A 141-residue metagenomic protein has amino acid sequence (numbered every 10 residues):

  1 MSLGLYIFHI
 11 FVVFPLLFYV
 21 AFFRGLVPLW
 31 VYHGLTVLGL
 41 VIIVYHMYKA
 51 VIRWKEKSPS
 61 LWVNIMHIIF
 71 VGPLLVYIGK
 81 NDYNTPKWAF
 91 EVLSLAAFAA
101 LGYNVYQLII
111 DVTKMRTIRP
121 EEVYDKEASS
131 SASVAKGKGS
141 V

Functional and structural regions predicted by a protein language model:
H9, W62-G79, A96-A99: Hydrophobic alpha-helical membrane segments
I10-H33: Membrane-helix boundary elements
F22-L26, K57, L75-L93: Membrane-helix boundary connector in multi-pass membrane proteins
Y32-I42, F90-A100: Hydrophobic core segments of alpha-helical transmembrane domains in multi-pass membrane proteins
V41-K55, V76: Canonical alpha-helical transmembrane segments
I52-M66: Loop-to-transmembrane helix junctions at the membrane interface
N81, A100-M115: Membrane-water interface at the C-terminal end of transmembrane alpha helices
R116-V134: Short, highly charged, low-complexity non-transmembrane loops/tails of multi-pass membrane proteins
